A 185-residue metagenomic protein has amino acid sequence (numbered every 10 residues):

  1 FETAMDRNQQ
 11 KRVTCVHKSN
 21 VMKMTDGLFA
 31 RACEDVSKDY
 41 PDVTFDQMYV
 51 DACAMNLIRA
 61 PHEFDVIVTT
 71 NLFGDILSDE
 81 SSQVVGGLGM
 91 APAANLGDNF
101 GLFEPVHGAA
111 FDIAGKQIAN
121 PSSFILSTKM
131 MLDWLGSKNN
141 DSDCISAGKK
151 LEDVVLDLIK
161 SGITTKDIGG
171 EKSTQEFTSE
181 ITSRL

Functional and structural regions predicted by a protein language model:
F1, C33, F124-L132, I181: Buried hydrophobic packing segments
F1-D51: Glycine-rich phosphate/diphosphate-binding loop of Rossmann-like nucleotide-binding domains
F1-E2, V68, N120, L151 (+2 more regions): Buried hydrophobic positions in well-ordered alpha/beta secondary-structure cores of metabolic enzymes
N8-H17, Y40-M48, K138-K150, K160-E171: Flexible, glycine/charged-enriched surface loops at secondary-structure junctions
F45-F64: A structured beta-alpha segment of the ubiquitous adenosine-cofactor-binding alpha/beta core
I58-S161: Glycine-rich phosphate/nucleotide-binding loop
S173-L185: Phosphate-binding loop/pocket of nucleotide- and phosphate-handling active sites
